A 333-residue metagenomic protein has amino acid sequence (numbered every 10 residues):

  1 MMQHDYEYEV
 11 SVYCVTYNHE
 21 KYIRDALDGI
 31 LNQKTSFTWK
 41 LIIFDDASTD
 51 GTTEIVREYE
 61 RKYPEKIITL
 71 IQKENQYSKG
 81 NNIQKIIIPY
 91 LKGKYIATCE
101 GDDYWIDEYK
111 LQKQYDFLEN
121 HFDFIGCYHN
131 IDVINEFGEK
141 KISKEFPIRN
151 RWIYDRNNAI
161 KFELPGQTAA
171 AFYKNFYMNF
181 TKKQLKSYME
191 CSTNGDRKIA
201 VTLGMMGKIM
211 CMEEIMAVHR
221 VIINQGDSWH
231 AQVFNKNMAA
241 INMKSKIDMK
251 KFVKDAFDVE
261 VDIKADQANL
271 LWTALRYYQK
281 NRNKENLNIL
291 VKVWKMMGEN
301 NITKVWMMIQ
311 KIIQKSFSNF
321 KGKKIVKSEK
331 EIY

Functional and structural regions predicted by a protein language model:
D28-T38: Short, acidic, metal-binding catalytic loop of nucleotide-sugar glycosyltransferases
D45-E54, E74, E100: A conserved acidic beta->alpha catalytic loop
Q72-K92, K113: Glycine-rich, basic loop-to-helix element that forms the pyrophosphate-binding segment of sugar-nucleotide handling
P89, H129, F146-F234: Conserved nucleotide-sugar donor-binding catalytic segment
I96: Short aromatic/hydrophobic "clamp" motif used to bind/position activated sugar donors
Y109-I142: Conserved donor NDP-sugar-binding/catalytic core segment of glycosyltransferases
S192-G195, I215-I223, W229-V261, K284-M297: Catalytic core of nucleotide-sugar-dependent glycosyltransferases
A274-Y333: Membrane-interface aromatic/basic loop that binds lipid-linked glycans or pyrophosphate carriers, typified by
